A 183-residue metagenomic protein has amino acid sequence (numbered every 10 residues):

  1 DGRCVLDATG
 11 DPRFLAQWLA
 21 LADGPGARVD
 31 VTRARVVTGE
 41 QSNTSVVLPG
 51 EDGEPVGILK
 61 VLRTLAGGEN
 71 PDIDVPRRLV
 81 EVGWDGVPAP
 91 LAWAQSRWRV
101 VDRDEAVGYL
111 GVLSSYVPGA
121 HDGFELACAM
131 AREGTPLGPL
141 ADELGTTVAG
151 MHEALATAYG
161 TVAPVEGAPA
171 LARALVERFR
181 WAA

Functional and structural regions predicted by a protein language model:
D1-A182: Conserved ATP-binding subdomain of kinase catalytic cores across diverse folds
